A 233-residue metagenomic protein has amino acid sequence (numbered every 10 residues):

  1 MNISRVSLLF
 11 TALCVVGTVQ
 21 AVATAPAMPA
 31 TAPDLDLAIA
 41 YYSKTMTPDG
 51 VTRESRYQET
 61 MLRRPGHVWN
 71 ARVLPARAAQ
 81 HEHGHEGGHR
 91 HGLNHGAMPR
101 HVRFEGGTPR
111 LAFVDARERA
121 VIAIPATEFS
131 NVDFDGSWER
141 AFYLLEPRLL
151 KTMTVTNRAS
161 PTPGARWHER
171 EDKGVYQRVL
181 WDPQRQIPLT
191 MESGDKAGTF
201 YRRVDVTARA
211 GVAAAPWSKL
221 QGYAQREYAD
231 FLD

Functional and structural regions predicted by a protein language model:
N2-H67, K219-D233: N-terminal leader/targeting segments and the immediate start of mature chains
A23-P26, T31, P161-A165, E171-Q177 (+1 more regions): Non-transmembrane domains of secretory- and envelope-associated proteins
A38-A40, T154, D205: Ser/Thr- (and often Asn-) enriched beta-sheet segments in non-cytosolic proteins
I39-M46, N70-A76, G87-H91, F113 (+2 more regions): Short beta-strand segments that buttress and anchor functional surface loops
G50-E139, T199: An acidic-aromatic
E54-E59, A97-R100, L144-R158, V175-Y176: Short small/polar-residue motifs
R100, R110, Q177-R178, T190: Conserved beta-strand and immediately adjacent loop positions that scaffold enzyme active sites
D115, R119-R166, T190-E192, A215-Q221 (+1 more regions): Solvent-exposed helix/loop surface patches that form functional interfaces
